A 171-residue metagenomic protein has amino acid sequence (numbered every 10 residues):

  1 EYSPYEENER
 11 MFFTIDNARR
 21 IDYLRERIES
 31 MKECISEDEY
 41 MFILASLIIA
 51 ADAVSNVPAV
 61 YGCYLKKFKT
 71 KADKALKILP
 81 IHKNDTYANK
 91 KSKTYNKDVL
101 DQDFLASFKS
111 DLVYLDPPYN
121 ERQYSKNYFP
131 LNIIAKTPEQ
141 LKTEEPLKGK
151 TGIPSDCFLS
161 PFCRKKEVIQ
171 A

Functional and structural regions predicted by a protein language model:
E1-N84, E121, S125-F162: Class I S-adenosyl-L-methionine-dependent methyltransferase module
K71-S107: S-adenosyl-L-methionine
Y95-D98, L115-P118, K165: Short His-Asn-centered micro-motif
S107-N127: Conserved proline-anchored active-site loop of SAM-dependent methyltransferases that bridges a beta-strand
S160-A171: A short, acidic, amphipathic alpha-helical segment used as a generic capping/interface helix at domain edges
